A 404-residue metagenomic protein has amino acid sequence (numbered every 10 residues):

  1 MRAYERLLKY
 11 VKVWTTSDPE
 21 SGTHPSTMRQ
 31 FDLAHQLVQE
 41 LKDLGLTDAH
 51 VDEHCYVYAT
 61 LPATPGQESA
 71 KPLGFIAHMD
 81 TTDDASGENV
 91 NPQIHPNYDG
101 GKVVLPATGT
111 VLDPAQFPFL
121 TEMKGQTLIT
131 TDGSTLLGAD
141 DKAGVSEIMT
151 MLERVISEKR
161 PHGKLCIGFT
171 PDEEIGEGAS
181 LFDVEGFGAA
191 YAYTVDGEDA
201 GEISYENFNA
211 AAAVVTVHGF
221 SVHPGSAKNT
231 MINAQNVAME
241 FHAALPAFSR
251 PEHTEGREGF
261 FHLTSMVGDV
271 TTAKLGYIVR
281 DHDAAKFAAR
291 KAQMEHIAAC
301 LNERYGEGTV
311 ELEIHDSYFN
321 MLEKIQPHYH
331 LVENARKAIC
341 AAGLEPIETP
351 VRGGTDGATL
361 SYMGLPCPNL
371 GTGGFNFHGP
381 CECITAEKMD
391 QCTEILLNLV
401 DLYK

Functional and structural regions predicted by a protein language model:
R2-M28, I129-T130, Y318, H378-G379: N-terminal capping segment at the start of a domain
Y10, D269-T271, E345-N398: Zn-dependent metallopeptidase/amidohydrolase metal-coordination segment
G22-A70, G74-I76, D80, V90: A non-catalytic alpha/beta surface segment that caps or lines the substrate-entry region of metallo-dependent hydrolase
D48-E53, T264-M266, T349-P350: Short beta-strand
Q67-P161, F169, Q391: Active-site metal-coordination/substrate-binding segment of hydrolases, especially metallo-dependent peptidases
L120, Q126-A139, D172-E295, A299 (+2 more regions): Midchain, well-structured core segments that form catalytic/ion-binding scaffolds
M149-I156, E240-A247, N398-D401: Short glycine/serine- and small hydrophobic-enriched flexible loop segments
N236-H253, F260-H262, T309, F319-C367 (+1 more regions): Active-site-adjacent substrate-binding region of metalloamidase/peptidase-like peptide-processing proteins
